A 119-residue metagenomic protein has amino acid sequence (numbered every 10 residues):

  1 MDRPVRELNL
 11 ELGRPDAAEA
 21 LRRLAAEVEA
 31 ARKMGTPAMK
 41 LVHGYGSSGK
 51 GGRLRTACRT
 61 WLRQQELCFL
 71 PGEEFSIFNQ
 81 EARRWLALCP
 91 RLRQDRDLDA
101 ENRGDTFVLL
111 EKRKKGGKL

Functional and structural regions predicted by a protein language model:
M1-L119: Long, charged, low-complexity intrinsically disordered regions
